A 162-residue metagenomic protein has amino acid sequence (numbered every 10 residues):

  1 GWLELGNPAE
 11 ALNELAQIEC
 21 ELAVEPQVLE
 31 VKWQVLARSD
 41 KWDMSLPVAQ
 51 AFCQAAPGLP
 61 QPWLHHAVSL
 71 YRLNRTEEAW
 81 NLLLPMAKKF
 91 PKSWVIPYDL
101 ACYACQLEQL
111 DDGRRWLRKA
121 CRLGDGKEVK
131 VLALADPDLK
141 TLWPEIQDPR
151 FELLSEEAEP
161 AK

Functional and structural regions predicted by a protein language model:
G1, V35, S69, Y103 (+2 more regions): TPR/TPR-like alpha-solenoid repeats
G1-E21, Q27, V31-R38: Alpha-helical segment of the N-proximal tetratricopeptide repeat
C20, Q54, K88, C121-R122: Amphipathic alpha-helical segments of tetratricopeptide repeats
L22-E25, L59, S93, K127 (+1 more regions): Alpha-solenoid repeat scaffolds
Q27-V95, Y103-E108: Alpha-helical adaptor scaffolds
C105-Q106, L110-E128, L153-A158: TPR/TPR-like (Sel1-like) alpha-helical repeat modules
K127-K162: Terminal, low-structured helical/coil segments at or just beyond the last alpha-helical repeat
